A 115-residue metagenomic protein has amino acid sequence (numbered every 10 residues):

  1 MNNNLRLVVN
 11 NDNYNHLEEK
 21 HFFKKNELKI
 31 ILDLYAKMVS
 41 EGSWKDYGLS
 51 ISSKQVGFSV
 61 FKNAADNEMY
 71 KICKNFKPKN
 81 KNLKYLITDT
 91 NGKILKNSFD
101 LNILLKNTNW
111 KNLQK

Functional and structural regions predicted by a protein language model:
N2-D12, E68-N91, L101, W110: Short aromatic-glycine-(Arg/Gly/Cys) micro-motifs in beta-strand/loop hairpins
N4-V56: Negatively charged, low-complexity tracts enriched in Asp/Glu with abundant Ser/Thr
E18, L34-K37, K62, K77 (+1 more regions): Homeobox/homeodomain signature
F22-F23, F58-F61, F76, F99: Phenylalanine-focused residue identity feature
S43-G57, F61, D66-E68, T90 (+1 more regions): Basic nucleic-acid-binding interfaces
S98-K115: Well-ordered alpha/beta subsegment
